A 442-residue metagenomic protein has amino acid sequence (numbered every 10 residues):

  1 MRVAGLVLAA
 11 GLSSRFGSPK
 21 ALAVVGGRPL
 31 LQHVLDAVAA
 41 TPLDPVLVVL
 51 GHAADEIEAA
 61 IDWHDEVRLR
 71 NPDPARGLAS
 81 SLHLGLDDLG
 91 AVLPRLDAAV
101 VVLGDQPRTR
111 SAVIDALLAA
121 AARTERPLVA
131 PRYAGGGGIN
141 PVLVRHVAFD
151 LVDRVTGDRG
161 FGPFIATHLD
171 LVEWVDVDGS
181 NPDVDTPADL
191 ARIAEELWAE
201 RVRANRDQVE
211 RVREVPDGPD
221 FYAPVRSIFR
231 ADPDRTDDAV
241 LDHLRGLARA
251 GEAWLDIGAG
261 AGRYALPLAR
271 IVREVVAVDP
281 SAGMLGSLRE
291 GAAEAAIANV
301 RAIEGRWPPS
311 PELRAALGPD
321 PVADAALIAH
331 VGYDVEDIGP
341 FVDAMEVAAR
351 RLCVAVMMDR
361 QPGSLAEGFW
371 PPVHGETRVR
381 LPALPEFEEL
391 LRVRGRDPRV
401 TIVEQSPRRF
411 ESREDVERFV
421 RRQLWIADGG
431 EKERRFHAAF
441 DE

Functional and structural regions predicted by a protein language model:
M1, D150-E200: Conserved alpha/beta core of the MobA/IspD/sugar-nucleotide pyrophosphorylase nucleotidyltransferase superfamily
M1-G51: N-terminal glycine-rich phosphate-binding loop and ensuing alpha1 helix
Q32-A98, A112: Conserved N-terminal catalytic core of the sugar/cofactor nucleotidyltransferase
D73-H146, D150-L151: Conserved beta-loop-beta/alpha segment of the NTase-like Rossmann-fold superfamily that binds/positions NTPs
A194-A248: Conserved class I S-adenosyl-L-methionine
L255, A261-S310: Class I SAM-dependent methyltransferase SAM/SAH-binding core
D324-D337: A short SAM/SAH-binding and catalytic strip from SAM-dependent methyltransferases
L352-V379: Conserved class I S-adenosyl-L-methionine
